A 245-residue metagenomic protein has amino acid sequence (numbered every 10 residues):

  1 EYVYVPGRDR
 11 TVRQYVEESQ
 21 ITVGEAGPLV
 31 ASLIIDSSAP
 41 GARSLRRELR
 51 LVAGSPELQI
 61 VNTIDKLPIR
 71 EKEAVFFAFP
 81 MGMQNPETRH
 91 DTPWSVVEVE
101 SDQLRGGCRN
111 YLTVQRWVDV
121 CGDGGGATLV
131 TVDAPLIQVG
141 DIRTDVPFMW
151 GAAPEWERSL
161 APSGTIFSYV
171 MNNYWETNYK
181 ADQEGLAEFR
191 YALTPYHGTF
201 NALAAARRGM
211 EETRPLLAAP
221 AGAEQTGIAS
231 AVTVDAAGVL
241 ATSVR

Functional and structural regions predicted by a protein language model:
E1-R245: C-terminal (or distal) subdomains of carbohydrate-active enzymes
